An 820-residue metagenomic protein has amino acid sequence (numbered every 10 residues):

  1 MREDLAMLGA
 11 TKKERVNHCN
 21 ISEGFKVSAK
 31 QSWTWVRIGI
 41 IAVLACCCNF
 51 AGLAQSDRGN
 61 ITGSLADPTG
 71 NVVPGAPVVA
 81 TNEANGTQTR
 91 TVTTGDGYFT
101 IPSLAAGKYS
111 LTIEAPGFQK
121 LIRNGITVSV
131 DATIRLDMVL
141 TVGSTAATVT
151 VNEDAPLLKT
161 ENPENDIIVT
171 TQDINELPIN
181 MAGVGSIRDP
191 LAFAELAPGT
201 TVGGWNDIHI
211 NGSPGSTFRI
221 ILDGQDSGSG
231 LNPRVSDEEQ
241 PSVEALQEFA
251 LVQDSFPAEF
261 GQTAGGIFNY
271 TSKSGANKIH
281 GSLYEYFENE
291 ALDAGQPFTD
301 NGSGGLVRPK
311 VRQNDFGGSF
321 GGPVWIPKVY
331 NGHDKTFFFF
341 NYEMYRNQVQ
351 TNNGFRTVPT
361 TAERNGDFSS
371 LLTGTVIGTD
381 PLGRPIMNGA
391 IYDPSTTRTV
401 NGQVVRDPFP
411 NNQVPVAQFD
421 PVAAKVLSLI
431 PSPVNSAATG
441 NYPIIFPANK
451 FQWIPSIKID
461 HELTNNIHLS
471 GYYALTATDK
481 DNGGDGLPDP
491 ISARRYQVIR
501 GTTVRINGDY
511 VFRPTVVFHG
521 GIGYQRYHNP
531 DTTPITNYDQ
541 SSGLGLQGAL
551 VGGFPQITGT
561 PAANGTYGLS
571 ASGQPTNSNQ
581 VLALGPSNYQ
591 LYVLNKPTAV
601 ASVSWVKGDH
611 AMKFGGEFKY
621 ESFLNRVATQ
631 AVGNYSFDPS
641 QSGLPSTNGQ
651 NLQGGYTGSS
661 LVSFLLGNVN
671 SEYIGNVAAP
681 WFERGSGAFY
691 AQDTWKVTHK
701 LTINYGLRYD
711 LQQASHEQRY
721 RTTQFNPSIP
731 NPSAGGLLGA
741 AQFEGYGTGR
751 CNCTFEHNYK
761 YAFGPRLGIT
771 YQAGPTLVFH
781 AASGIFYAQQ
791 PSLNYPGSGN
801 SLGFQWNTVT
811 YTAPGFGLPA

Functional and structural regions predicted by a protein language model:
A10, E14-V16, N20-E164, D226: Periplasm-facing N-terminal accessory domains of Gram-negative outer-membrane beta-barrel systems
D96, F118-S274, N289-D293, T299-G305 (+4 more regions): Periplasmic N-terminal accessory/gating domains of Gram-negative outer-membrane beta-barrel systems
E153, L283-N289, F340-M344, G471-L475 (+4 more regions): Transmembrane beta-barrel strands of outer-membrane/channel proteins
L157, Y284-Q452, L475-I491, R526-P534: Periplasmic-side early beta-strands and strand-to-turn transitions of outer-membrane beta-barrels
P198, Q253, S272, G322-V324 (+8 more regions): Residue-level signature of outer-membrane beta-barrel architecture
K273-G275, Q313, W325-H333, T464-N466 (+5 more regions): Outer-membrane beta-barrel channels and translocator barrels
R364, S369, P381-R384, L427-G440 (+3 more regions): Replace "related TpsB outer-membrane translocases also match" with "some related outer-membrane beta-barrels such as
T533, D539-N579, Y720-G764, G768-A820: Solvent-exposed loop/turn elements at secondary-structure boundaries
